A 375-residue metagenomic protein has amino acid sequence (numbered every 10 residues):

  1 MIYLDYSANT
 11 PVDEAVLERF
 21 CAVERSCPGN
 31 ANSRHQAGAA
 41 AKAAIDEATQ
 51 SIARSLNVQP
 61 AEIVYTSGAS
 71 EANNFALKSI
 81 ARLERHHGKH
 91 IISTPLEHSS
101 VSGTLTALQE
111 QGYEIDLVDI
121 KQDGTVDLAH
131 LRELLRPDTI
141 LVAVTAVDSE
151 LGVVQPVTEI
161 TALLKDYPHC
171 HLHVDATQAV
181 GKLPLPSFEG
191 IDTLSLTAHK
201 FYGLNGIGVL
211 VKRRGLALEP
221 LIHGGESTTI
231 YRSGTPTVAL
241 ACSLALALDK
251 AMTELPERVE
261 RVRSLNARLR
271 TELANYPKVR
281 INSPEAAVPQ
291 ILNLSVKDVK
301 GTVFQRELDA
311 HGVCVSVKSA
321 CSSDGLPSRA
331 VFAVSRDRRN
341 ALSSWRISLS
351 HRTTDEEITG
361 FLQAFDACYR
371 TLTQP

Functional and structural regions predicted by a protein language model:
M1-P375: Pyridoxal 5′-phosphate
